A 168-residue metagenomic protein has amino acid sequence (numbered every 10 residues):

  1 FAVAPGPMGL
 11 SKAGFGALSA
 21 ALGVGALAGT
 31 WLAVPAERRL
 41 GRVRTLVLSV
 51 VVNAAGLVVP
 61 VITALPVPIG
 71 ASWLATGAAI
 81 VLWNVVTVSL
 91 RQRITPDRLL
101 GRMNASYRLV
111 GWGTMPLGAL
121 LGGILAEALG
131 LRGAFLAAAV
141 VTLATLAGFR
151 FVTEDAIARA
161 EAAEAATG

Functional and structural regions predicted by a protein language model:
A2-G168: C-terminal transmembrane bundle of multi-pass solute transporters/carriers
